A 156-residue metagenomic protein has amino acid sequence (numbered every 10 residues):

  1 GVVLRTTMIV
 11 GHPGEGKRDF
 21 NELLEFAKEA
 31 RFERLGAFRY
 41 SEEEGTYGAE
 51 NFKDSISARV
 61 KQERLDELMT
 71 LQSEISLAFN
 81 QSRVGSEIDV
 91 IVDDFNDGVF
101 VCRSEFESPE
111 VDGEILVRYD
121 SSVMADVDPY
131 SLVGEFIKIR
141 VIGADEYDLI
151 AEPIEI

Functional and structural regions predicted by a protein language model:
G1-T46, E67-E74: Conserved C-terminal portion of the radical SAM core fold that forms the substrate/S-adenosylmethionine-binding
N51-I156: Terminal RNA-binding accessory module
